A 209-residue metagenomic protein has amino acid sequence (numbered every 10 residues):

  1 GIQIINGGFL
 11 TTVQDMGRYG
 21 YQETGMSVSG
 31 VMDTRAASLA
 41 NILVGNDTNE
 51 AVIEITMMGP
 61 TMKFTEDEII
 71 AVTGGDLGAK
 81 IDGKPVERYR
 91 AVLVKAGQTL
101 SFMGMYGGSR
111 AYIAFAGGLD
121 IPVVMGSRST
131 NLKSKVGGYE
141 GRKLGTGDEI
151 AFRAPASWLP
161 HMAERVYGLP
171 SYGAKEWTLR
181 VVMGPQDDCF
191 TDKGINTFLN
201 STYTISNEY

Functional and structural regions predicted by a protein language model:
G1-Y209: Conserved "landmark" site that anchors the functional core of diverse proteins
